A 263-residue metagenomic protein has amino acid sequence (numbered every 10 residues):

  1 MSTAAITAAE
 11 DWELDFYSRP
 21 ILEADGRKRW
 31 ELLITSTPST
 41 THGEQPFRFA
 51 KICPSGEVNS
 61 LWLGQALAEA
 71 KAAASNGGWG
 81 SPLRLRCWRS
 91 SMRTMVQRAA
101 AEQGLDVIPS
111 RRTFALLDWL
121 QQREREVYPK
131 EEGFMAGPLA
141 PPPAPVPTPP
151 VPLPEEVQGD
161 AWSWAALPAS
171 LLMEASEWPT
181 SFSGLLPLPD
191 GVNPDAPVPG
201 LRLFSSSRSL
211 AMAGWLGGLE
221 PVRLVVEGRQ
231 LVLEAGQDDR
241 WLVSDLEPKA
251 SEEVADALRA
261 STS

Functional and structural regions predicted by a protein language model:
S2-S263: Secondary-structure boundary/capping micro-motif
